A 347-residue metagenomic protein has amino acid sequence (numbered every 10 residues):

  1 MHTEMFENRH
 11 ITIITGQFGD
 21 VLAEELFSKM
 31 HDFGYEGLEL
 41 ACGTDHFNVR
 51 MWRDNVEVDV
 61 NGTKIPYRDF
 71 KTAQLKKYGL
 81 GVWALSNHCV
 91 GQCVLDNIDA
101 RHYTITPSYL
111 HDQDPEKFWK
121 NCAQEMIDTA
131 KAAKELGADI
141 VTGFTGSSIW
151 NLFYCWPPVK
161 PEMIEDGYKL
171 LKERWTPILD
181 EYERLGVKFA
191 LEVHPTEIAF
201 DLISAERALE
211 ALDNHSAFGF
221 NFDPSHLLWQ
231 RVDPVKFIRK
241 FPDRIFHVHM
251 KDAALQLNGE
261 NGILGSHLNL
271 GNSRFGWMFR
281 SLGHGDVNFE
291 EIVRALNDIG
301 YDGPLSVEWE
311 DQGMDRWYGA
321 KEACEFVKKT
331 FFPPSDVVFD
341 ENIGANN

Functional and structural regions predicted by a protein language model:
E4-V21: Boundary/entry segment of secreted carbohydrate-active catalytic domains
F6-I11, G37-L38, L85, V159-D286 (+3 more regions): Acidic/histidine-rich catalytic cores of soluble enzymes
I14-F18, A41-D45, N87-V90, G146-S148 (+4 more regions): Active-site beta-loop-alpha junctions enriched in small/polar residues
G19-M30, N121-K131, Q230-I238, F289-I292: Short, acidic/polar
E24-H46, L136-G137: Catalytic domains of carbohydrate-active enzymes, especially glycoside hydrolases
K29, K77, Q92-F220, E341: Active-site acidic/histidine proton-transfer and metal-coordination neighborhood in alpha/beta enzyme cores
A41-K71, G91, W150-L152: Glycine-rich, proline-tolerant flexible connector loops at the mouths of alpha/beta enzymes
R316-V337, I343: C-terminal helical cap(s) of enzyme catalytic domains, especially alpha/beta-barrels
